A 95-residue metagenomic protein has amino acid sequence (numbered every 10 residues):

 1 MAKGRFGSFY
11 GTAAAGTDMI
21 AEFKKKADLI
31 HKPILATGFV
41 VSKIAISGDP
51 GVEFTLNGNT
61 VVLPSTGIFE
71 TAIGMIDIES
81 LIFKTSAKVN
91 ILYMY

Functional and structural regions predicted by a protein language model:
M1-H31, K84-Y95: C-terminal interaction-tip segments
K3, G7, T12, I34 (+4 more regions): Compositionally biased, low-complexity repeat tracts
I20-E53: Beta-rich globular "head" domains
D28-T37, V61-E79, L92-Y95: Beta-sandwich interaction modules
A45-G48, I82-S86: Non-cytosolic beta-sheet module surface loops
S47-V62, N90-M94: Short, surface-exposed beta-strand/strand-loop-strand elements in extracellular ectodomains
